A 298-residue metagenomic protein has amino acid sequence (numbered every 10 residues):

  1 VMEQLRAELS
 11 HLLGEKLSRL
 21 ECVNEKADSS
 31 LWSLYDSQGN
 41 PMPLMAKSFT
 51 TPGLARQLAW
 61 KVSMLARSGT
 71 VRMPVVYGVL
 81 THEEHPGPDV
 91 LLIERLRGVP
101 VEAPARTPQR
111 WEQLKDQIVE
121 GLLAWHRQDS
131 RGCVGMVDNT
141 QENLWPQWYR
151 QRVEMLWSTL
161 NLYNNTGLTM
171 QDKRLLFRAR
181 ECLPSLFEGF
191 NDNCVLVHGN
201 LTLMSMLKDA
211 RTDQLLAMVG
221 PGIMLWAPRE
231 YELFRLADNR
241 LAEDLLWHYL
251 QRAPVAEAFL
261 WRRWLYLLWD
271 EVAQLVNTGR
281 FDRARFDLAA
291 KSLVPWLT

Functional and structural regions predicted by a protein language model:
M2-G14, T81-E84, L91, P108-K115 (+3 more regions): An alpha-helical support segment within catalytic cores of ATP-dependent transferases
L13-C22: Conserved N-terminal boundary motif of the eukaryotic protein kinase catalytic domain
E21-N139: ATP-binding pocket architecture of kinase catalytic cores
M45-F49, Y77-G78, V137, L196-G199 (+3 more regions): Short beta-strand segments
N193-V197, T202-W261: Active-site Asp-x-Gly
Q251-P254, A273-T298: ATP/Mg2+ or Mg2+-diphosphate-binding catalytic cores that bind nucleotide phosphates or diphosphates via glycine-rich
R263-A273: Hydrophobic alpha-helical segments that form the core of small-molecule binding pockets and/or dimer interfaces
